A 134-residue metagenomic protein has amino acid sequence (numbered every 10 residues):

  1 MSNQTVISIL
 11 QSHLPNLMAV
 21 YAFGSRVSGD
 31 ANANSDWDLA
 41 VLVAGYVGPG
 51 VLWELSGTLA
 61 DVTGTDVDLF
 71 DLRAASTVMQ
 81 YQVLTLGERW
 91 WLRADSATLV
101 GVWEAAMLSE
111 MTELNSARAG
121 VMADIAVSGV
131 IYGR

Functional and structural regions predicted by a protein language model:
M1-A19, S28-G29, A44-R134: Catalytic core of pol beta-like nucleotidyltransferases
F23-S25: Glycine-rich beta-strand-to-loop/alpha-helix junction loops that act as flexible
N32-S35: Short glycine/proline-enriched turns and hinge-like loops at secondary-structure junctions
D38-V41: Short beta-strand->loop micro-motif that forms the acidic, two-metal-ion catalytic signature in nucleotide-processing
